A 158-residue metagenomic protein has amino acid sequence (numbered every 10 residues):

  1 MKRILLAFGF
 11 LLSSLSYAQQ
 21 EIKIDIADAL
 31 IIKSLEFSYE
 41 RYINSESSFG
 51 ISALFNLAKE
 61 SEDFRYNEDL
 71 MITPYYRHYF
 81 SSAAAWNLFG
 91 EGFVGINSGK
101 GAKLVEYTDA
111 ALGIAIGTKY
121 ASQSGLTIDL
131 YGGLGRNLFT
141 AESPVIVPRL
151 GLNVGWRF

Functional and structural regions predicted by a protein language model:
M1-L5: Bacterial N-terminal signal peptides that target proteins for export
A7-S13: Bacterial N-terminal signal peptides
S14-Q19: Sec/Tat signal peptide C-region and signal peptidase I cleavage site
K23-E36, E60-N67, A84, G101-Y107 (+1 more regions): Solvent-exposed loop/turn segments connecting transmembrane beta-strands in outer-membrane beta-barrel proteins
E40-L130, W156: Gram-negative (and chloroplast) outer-membrane scaffold detector with strong preference for beta-barrel transmembrane
L130-R136: Short helix/strand-capping connector loops at secondary-structure junctions
V145-F158: Outer-membrane beta-barrel "beta-signal"
